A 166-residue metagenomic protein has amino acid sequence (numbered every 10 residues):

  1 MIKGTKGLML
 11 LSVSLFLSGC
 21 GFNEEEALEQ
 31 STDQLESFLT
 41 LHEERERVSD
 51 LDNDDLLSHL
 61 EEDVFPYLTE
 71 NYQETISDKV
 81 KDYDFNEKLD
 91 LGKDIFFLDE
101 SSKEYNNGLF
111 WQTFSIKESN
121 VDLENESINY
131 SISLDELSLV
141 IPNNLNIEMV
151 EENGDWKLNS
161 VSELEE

Functional and structural regions predicted by a protein language model:
M1-L8: Bacterial N-terminal signal peptides that target proteins for export
M9-V13: Hydrophobic helical h-region of N-terminal Sec-dependent signal peptides in bacterial secretory/periplasmic proteins
F16-G19: C-terminal motif of bacterial Sec signal peptides marking the signal peptidase cleavage site
G21-N23: Bacterial signal peptide processing site
E25-I95: Core segments of small alpha/beta cavity-forming domains
S31, L35-F38, I116, I128-I132 (+2 more regions): Hydrophobic beta-strand residues in large extracellular and virion-surface proteins
F85-L137: Surface-exposed, charged secondary-structure patches
S138-E166: Short beta-strand edge/turn micro-motifs at domain boundaries
